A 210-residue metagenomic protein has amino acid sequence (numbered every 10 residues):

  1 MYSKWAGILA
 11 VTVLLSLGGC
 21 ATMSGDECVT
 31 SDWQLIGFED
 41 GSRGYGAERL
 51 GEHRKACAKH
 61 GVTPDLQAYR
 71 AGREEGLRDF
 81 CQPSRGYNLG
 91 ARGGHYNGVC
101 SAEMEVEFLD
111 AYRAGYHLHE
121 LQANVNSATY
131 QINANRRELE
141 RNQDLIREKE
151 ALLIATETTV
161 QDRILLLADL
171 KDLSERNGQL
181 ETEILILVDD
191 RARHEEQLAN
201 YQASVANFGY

Functional and structural regions predicted by a protein language model:
M1-C20: Sec-dependent bacterial lipoprotein signal peptides
C20-Y210: Intrinsic-disorder/low-complexity detector
